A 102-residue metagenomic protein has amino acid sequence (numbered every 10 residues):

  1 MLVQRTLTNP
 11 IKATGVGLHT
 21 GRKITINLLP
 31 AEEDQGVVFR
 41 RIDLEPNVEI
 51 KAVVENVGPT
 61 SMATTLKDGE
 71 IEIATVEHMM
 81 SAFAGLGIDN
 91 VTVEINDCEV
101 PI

Functional and structural regions predicted by a protein language model:
M1-D89, E94-I102: C-terminal regulatory domains involved in ligand/effector binding and gene-expression control
